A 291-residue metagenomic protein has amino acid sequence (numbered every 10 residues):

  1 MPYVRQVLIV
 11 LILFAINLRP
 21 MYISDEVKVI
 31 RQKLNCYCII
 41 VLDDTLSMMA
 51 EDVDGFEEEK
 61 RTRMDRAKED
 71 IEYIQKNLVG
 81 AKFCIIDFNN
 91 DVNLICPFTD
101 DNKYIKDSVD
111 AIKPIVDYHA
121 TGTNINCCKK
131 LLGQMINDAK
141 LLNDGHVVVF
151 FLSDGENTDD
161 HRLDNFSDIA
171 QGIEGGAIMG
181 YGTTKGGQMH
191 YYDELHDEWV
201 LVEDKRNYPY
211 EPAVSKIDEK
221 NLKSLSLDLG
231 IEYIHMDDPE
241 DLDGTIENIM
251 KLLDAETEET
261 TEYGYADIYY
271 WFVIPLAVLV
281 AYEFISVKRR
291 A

Functional and structural regions predicted by a protein language model:
M1-I39, D44-G55, A266: Acidic, polar low-complexity linker/tail segments
L13, D43-T45, I85, L132 (+2 more regions): DG-centered beta-turn motif at the end of beta-strands
Y22, N93-L94, D100-G145, G182-Q188 (+1 more regions): Von Willebrand factor
V27-R31, C36, L46-K82, T99-D100: …and closely analogous acidic/polar surface helices at protein-protein or active-site interfaces in A-domain-like
M48-D52, L94-P97, T158-R162, K185-M189 (+1 more regions): Extracytoplasmic/secreted cell-surface and envelope-processing proteins
D52-M64, I71-Y73, N90-I95, I112-G122 (+1 more regions): Second-shell loop/turn segments in exported
D138, D164-G172: Mature extracellular/periplasmic domains of secretome proteins
I169-S286: Von Willebrand factor type A / integrin I
